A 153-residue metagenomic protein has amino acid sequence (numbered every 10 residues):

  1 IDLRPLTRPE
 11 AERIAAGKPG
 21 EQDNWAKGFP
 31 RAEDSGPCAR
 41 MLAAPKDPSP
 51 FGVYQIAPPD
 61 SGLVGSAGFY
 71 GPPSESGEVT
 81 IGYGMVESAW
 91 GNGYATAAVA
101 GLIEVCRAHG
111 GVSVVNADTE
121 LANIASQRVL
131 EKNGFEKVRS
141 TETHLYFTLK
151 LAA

Functional and structural regions predicted by a protein language model:
I1-T80, M85-S88, G101-V105, H109 (+2 more regions): GNAT-family acyltransferases
G91-T96: Glycine-rich acyl-CoA binding loop
A97, V114-V115, V138: A local structural micro-motif
A97-A98, A125: Charged catalytic carboxylate motif
H109-D118: Conserved GNAT acetyl-CoA-binding A-motif
A117-Q127: Conserved beta-strand-loop-alpha-helix junction that forms the acyl-donor binding cleft
D118, N133-E136: A short, basic/aromatic helix-end/turn motif that makes direct DNA contacts
L130: Conserved active-site tyrosine of GNAT-family acetyltransferases
